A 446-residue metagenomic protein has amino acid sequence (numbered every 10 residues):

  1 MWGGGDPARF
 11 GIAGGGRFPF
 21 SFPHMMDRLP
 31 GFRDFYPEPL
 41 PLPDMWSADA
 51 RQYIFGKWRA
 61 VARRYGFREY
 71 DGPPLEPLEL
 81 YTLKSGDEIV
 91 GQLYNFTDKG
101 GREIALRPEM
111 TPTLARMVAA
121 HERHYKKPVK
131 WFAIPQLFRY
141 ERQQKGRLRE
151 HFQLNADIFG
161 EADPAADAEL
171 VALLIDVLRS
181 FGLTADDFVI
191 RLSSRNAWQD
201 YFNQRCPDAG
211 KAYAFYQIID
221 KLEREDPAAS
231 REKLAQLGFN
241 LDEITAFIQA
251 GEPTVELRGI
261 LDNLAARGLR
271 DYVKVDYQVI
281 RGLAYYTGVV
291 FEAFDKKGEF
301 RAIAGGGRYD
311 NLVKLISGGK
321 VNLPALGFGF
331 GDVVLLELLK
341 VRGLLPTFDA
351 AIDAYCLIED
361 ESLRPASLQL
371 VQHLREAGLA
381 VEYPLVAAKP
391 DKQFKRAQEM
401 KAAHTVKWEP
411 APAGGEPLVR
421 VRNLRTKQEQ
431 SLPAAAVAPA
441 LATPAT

Functional and structural regions predicted by a protein language model:
D6-A8, A13: Acidic, Ala/Val/Gly-enriched low-complexity intrinsically disordered segments
F10, F18-F22: Aromatic (phenylalanine/tyrosine) cluster motif
F22-M25, E256, I260-N263, R267-V275 (+1 more regions): NTP/phosphate- and nucleic-acid-binding module
F22-Y272, Y277-Y285, V290-A302, N311-G318 (+2 more regions): Extended, charged alpha-beta segments that form solvent-exposed binding/catalytic grooves in nucleic-acid-handling
